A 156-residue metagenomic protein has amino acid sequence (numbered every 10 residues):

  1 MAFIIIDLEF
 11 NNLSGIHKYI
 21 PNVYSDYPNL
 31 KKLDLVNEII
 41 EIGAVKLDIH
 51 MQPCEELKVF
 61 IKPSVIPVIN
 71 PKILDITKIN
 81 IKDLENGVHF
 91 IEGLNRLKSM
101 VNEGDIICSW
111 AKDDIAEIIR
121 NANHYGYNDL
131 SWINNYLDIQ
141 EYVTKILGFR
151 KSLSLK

Functional and structural regions predicted by a protein language model:
M1-H50: Entry/capping segment at the start of metal-dependent catalytic domains with acidic active-site entry clusters
A2, N37-I42, K46-T77, K98-K156: Metal-dependent phosphoesterase core characteristic of DEDDh/y 3'-5' exonuclease domains
K72-G93: Metal-dependent phosphoesterase signature
